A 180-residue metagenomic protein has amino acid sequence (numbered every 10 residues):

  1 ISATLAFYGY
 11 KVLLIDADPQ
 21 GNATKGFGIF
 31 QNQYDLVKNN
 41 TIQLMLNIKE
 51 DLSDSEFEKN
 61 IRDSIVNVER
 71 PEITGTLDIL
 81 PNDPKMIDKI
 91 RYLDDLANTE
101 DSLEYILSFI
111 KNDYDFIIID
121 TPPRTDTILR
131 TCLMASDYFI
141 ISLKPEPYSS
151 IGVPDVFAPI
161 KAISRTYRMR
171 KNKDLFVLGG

Functional and structural regions predicted by a protein language model:
I1-G180: P-loop NTP-binding core
